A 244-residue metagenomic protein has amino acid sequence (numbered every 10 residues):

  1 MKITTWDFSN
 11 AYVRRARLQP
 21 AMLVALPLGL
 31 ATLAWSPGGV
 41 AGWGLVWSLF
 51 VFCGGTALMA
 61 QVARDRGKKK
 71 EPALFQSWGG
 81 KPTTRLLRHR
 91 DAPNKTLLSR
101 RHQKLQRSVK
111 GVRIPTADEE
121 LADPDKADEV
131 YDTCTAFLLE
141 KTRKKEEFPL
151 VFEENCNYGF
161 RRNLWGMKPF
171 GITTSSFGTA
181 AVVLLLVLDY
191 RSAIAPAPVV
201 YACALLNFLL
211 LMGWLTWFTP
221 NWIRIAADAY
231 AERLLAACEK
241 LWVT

Functional and structural regions predicted by a protein language model:
M1-R17, A197, M212-T244: Cytosolic/matrix-facing juxtamembrane and C-terminal tails of multi-pass cellular membrane proteins
M1-S99, N221: N-terminal first transmembrane alpha-helix
N10-V24, T142-Y190, A197-P198, C203: Transmembrane alpha-helical segments and their cytosolic interface motifs in multi-pass membrane proteins
V24-T32, A180-L184, F208-M212: Hydrophobic core of alpha-helical transmembrane segments in multi-pass integral membrane proteins
S36-G54, L184-L210: Hydrophobic alpha-helical transmembrane segments
L58, G171, I225, A229: Short, well-structured alpha-helical interface segments that form or flank functional binding sites
D65, K69, T179-L186, K240: Amphipathic alpha-helical interaction surfaces
E71-L150: Charge-rich cytosolic interhelical loops and cytosolic tails of multi-pass membrane proteins
